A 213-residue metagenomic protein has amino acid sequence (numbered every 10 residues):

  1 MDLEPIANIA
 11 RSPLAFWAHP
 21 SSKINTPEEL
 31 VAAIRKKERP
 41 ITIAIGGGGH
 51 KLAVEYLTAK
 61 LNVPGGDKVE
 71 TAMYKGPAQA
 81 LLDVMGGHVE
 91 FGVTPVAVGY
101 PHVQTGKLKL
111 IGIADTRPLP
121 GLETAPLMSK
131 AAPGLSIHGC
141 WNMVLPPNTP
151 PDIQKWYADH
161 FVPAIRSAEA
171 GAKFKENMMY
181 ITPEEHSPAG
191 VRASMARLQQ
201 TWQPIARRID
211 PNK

Functional and structural regions predicted by a protein language model:
M1-E4, G65-G66, H102-I113, P120-A131: Ligand-binding "clamshell"
M1-Q79, M128, P133, C140-F174: Hinge/capping helix and adjacent helix->loop/strand transition within the periplasmic-binding protein
I9-A10, H50, G92-H102: Ligand-binding clamshell of periplasmic/extracellular solute-binding protein-like
P20, V96-A97, D115, P147: Short secondary-structure boundary segments
I34, Y56-K60, A78-V89, A97-T105 (+1 more regions): Short helices/loops that flank or line small-molecule/ion binding pockets
K37-I41, M85-T94, K107-L110, Q200-T201: Alpha-to-beta junction loops
P77, I113-D115: Venus flytrap/periplasmic-binding-protein-like
P151-K213: An extracytoplasmic/periplasmic, membrane-proximal ligand-sensing/linker region
